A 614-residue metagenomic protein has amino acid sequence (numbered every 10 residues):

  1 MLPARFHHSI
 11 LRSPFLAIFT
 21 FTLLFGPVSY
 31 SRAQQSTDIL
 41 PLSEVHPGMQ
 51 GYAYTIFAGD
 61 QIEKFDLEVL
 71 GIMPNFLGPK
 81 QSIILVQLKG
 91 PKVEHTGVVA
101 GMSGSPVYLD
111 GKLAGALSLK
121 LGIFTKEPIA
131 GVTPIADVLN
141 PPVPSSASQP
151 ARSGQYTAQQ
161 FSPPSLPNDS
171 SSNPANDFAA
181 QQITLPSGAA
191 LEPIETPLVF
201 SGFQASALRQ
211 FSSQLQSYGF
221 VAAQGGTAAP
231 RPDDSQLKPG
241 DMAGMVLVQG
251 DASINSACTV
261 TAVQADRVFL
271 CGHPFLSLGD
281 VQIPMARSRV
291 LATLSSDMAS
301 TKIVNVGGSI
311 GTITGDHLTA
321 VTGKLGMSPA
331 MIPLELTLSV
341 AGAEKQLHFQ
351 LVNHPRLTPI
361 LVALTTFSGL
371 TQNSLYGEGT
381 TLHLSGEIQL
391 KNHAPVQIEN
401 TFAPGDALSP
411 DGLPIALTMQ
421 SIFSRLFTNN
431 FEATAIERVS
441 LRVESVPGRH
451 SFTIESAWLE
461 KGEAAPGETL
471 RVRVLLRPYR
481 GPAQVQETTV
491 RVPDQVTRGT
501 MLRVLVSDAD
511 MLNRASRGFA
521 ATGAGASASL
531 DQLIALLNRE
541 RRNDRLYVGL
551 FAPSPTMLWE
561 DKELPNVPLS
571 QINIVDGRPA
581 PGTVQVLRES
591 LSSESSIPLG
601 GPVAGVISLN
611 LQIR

Functional and structural regions predicted by a protein language model:
M1-L11: N-terminal secretory signal peptides that target proteins for export/translocation
F6-H7, S29-S31: Intrinsically disordered, low-complexity cationic segments
L11-R12, P141: A generic signature of intrinsically disordered, low-complexity regions enriched in glycine/proline and charged/polar
S13-P27: Bacterial N-terminal signal peptides
Y30-R614: Terminal presequence/propeptide segments associated with secretion/organelle targeting and zymogen/polyprotein
